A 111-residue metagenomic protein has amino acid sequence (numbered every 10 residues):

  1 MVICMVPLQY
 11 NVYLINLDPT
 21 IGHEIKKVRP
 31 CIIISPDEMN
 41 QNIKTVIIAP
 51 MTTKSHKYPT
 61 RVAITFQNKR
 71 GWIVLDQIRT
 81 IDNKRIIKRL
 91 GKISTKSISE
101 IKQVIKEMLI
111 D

Functional and structural regions predicted by a protein language model:
M1-D111: Conserved functional hotspots at enzyme active or ligand-binding sites that engage polyanionic ligands
